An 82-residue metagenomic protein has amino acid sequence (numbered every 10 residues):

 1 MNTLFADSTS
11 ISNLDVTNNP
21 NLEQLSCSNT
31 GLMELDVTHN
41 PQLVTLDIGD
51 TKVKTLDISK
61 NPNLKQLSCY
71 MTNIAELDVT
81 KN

Functional and structural regions predicted by a protein language model:
T3-I11, N21-M33, Q42-V53, K60-A75 (+1 more regions): Concave beta-strand-loop units of leucine-rich repeat
L14-V16, L35-V37, L56-I58: Leucine-rich repeat
